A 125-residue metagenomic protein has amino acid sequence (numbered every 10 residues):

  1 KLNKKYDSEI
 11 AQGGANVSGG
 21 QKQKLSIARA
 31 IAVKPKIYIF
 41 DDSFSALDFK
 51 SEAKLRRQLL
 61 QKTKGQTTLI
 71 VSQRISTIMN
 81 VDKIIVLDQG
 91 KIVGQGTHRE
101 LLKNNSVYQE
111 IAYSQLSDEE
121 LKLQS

Functional and structural regions predicted by a protein language model:
K1-K5, R57, G65, M79-S125: C-terminal portion of ABC ATPase nucleotide-binding domains
K1-L25, S43, L47-K50, S117-S125: ABC-fold ATPase nucleotide-binding domain signature/coupling loops
L25, I31-A32: Hydrophobic/aromatic position at a conserved helix-loop-beta junction within ABC-family ATPase nucleotide-binding
I27, V71: Hydrophobic anchor residue at the start of the ABC signature
A32-K36, G65: A short, proline-enriched helix->beta-strand linker immediately N-terminal to the Walker B motif in ABC-type P-loop
Y38-D41: Catalytic Walker B motif of ABC-type/P-loop ATPase nucleotide-binding domains
D48-Q58: Conserved D-loop/post-Walker B switch-helix segment of ABC ATPase nucleotide-binding domains
Q61-I70: Conserved catalytic loops of ABC-family nucleotide-binding domains
